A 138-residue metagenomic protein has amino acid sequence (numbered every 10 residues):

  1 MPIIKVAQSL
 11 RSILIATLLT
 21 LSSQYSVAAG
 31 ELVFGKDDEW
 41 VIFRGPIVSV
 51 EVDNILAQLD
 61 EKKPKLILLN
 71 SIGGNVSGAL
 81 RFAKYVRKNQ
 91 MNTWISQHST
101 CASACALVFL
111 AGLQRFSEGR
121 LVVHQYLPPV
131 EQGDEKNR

Functional and structural regions predicted by a protein language model:
P2-L14: Bacterial N-terminal signal peptides that target proteins for export
S12-S22: Bacterial N-terminal signal peptides
Y25-L107, A111-R138: Terminal-region recognition feature
